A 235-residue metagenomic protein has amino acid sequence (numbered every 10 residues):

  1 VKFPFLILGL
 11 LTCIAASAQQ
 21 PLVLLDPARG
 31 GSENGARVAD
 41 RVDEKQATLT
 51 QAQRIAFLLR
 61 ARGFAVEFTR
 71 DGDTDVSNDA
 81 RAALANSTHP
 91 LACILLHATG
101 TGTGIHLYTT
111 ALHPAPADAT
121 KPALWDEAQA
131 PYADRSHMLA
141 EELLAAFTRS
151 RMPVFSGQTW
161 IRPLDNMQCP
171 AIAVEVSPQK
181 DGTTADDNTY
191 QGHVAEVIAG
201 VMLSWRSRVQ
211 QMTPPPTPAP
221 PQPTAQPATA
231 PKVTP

Functional and structural regions predicted by a protein language model:
V1-P4: Positively charged n-region of N-terminal signal peptides that target proteins for export
L6-G9: Sec-dependent N-terminal signal peptides
L11-A15: N-terminal signal peptide c-region/cleavage motif recognized by signal peptidases
A16-Q20: Extreme N-terminus of proteins, especially the signal/transit-peptide cleavage junction and the first residues
P21, Q46-P235: Active-site-proximal helix/loop segments of hydrolytic enzymes
P21-R41: Short glycine-rich His-centered loop
